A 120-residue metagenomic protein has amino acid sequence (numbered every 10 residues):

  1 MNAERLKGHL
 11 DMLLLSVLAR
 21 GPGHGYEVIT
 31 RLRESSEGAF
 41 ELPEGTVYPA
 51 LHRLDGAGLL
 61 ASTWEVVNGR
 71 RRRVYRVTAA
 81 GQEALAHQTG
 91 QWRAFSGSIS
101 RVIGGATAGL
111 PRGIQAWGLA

Functional and structural regions predicted by a protein language model:
N2-T46: N-terminal helix-turn-helix DNA-binding core of bacterial DNA-binding proteins
S16, T30, P49, A86 (+1 more regions): A cross-family signal for key residues in well-ordered alpha-helices that form functional helical elements
R20, E65-V67: Short polar/acidic secondary-structure junctions
V47-L54: Basic amphipathic alpha-helical segments that dock to polyanions
G58: Glycine-centered, phosphate/nucleic-acid-interacting loop/turn motifs that mediate DNA/RNA or nucleotide
S62: Short beta-strand "wing" residues that participate in macromolecule-binding interfaces
V67-T89: Basic, amphipathic "hinge/linker" alpha-helix immediately C-terminal to the N-terminal HTH DNA-binding motif
A86-A120: Amphipathic alpha-helical dimerization/coiled-coil segments that flank or bridge DNA-binding/regulatory modules
